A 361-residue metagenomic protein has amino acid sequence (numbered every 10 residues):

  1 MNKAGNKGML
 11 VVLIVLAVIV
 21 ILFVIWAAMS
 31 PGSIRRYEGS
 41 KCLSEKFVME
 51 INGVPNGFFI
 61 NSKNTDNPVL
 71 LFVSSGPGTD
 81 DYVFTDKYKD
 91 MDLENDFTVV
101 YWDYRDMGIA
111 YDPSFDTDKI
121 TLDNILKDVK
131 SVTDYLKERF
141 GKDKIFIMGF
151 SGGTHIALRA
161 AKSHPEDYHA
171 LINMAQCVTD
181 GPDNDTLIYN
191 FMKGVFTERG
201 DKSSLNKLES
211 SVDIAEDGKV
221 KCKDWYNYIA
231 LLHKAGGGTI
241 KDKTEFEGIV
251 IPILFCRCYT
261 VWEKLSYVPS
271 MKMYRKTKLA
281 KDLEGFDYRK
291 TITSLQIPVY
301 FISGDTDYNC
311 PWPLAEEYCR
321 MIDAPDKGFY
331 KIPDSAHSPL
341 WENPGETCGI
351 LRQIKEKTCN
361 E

Functional and structural regions predicted by a protein language model:
P77-D90: The serine-hydrolase catalytic nucleophile loop
L93-D112: Conserved alpha/beta-hydrolase
N124-K144: Conserved acidic catalytic loop of the alpha/beta-hydrolase fold
D143-D183: Conserved hydrolase catalytic core segment
H169-I214: A catalytic-pocket lid/entrance helix-loop region that shapes and gates access to the active site across common
K202-K290, I297: Alpha/beta-hydrolase
L295, F301-S303, D307: Short beta-strand/loop motif that positions the catalytic acidic residue of the alpha/beta-hydrolase fold
S335-P344, C348: Catalytic histidine-centered segment of alpha/beta-hydrolase-like enzymes
